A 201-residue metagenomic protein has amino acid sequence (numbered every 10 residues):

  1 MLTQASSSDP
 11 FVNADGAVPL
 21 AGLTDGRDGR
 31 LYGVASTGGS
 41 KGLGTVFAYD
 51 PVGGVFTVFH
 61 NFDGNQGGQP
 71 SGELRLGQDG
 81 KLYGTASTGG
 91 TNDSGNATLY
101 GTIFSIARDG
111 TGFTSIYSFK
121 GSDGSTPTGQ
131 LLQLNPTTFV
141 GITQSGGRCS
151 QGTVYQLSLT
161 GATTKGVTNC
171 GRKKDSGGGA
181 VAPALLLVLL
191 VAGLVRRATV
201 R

Functional and structural regions predicted by a protein language model:
M1-G177: Extracellular beta-propeller repeat domains
T160, V200-R201: General helical structural elements
A182-V200: A cross-kingdom C-terminal cell-surface attachment/processing module
